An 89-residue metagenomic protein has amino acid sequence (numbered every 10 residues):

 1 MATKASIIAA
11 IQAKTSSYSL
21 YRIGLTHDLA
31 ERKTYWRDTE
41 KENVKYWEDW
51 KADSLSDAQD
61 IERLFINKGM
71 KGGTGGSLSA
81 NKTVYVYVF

Functional and structural regions predicted by a protein language model:
M1-F89: GIY-YIG nuclease catalytic motif and its immediate N-terminal context
